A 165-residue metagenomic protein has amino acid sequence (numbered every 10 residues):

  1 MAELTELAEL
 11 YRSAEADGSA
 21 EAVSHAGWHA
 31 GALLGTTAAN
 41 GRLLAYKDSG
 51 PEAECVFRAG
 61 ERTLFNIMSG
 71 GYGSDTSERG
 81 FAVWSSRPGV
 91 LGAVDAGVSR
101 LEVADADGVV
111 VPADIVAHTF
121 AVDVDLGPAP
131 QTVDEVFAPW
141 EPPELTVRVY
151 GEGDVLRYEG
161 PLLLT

Functional and structural regions predicted by a protein language model:
M1-G89, D105-A106, P143, R157-E159 (+1 more regions): Solvent-exposed, non-transmembrane segments of extracytoplasmic/periplasmic domains
W84, D95, P139-E141: Solvent-exposed loop and beta-edge segments used for protein-protein assembly and interaction
A93-S99: Short proline/glycine-enriched turn/loop motifs at strand-loop junctions of beta-rich domains
S99-T165: Ser/Thr-rich low-complexity repeats and stalk/linker segments
